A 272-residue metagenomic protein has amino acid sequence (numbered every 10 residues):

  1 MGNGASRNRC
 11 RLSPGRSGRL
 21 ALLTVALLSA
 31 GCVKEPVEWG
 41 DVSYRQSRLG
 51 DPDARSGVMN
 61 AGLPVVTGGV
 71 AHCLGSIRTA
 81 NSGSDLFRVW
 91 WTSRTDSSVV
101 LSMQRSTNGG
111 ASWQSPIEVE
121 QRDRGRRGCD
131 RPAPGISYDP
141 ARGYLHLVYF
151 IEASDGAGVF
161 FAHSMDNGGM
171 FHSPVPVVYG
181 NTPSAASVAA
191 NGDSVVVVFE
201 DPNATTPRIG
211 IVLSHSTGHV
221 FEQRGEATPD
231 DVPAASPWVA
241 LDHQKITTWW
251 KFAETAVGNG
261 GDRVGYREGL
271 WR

Functional and structural regions predicted by a protein language model:
M1-G15: N-terminal secretory signal peptides that target proteins for export/translocation
R16-L23: Sec-dependent signal peptide recognition, specifically the positively charged N-region followed immediately by
L28-G31: C-terminal motif of bacterial Sec signal peptides marking the signal peptidase cleavage site
V33-R272: Extracellular, repeat-based ectodomains that mediate carbohydrate processing or recognition
